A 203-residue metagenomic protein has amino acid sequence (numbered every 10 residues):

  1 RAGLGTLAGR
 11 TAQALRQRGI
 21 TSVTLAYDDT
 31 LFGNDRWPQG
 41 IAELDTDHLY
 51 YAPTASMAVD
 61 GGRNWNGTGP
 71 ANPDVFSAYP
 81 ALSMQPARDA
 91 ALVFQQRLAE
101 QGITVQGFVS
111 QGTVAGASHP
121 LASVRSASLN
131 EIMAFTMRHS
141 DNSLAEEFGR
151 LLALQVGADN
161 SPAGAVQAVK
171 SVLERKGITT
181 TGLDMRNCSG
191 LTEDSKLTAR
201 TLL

Functional and structural regions predicted by a protein language model:
R1-S56, D60-G61: Periplasmic/cell-envelope proteins involved in peptidoglycan metabolism and beta-lactam response
V59-L203: A small/polar active-site loop signature that marks catalytic segments
